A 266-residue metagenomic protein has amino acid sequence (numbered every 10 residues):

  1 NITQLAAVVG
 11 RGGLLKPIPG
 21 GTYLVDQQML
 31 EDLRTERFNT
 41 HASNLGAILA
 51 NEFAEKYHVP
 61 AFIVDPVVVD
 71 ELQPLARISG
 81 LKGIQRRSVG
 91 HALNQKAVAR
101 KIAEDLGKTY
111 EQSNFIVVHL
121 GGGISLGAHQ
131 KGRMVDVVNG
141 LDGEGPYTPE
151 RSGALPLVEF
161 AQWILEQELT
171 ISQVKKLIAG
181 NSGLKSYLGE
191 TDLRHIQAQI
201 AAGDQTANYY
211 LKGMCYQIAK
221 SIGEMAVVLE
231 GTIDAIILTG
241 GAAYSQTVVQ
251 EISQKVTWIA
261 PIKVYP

Functional and structural regions predicted by a protein language model:
N1-A6, E104-T109, S221-D234: Phosphate/pyrophosphate-binding loops at sites that engage ATP/ADP/AMP, CoA/4′-phosphopantetheine, polyphosphate
I2-S43, P60, V68-S79: Short beta-strand-loop/turn "lid" adjacent to the catalytic site in phosphate-handling enzymes
A7-G10, P60-P66, I116-V118, D136-V138 (+1 more regions): General beta-strand structural signal in soluble alpha/beta enzymes
R11-G13, L120-G122, A235-Y244: Glycine-rich beta-strand-to-loop/alpha-helix junction loops that act as flexible
Q27-E36, A76-Q85, V138-G143, I259-V264: Glycine/charged-rich beta-loop-alpha catalytic/anionic-binding loops adjacent to active sites
A42-E52, I63-D65, D70, I78 (+5 more regions): Glycine-rich phosphate-binding loop plus the immediately following alpha-helix
K176-E230: Adenine-nucleotide phosphate-binding core of ATP-dependent small-molecule kinases
Q246, Q250-P266: Conserved phosphate-binding/catalytic loops in two-lobed NTP-binding clefts
